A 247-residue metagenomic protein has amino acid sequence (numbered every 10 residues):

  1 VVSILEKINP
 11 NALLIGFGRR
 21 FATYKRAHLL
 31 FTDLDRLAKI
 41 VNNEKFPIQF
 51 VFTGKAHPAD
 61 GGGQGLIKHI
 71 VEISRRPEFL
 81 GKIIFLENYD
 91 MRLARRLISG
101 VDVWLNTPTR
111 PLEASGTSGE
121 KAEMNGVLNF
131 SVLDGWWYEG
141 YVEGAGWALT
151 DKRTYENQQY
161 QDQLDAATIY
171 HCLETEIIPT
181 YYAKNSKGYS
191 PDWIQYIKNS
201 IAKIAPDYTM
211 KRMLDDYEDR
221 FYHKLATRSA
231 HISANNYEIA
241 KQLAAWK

Functional and structural regions predicted by a protein language model:
V1-K25, E176, T180, P191-N199 (+1 more regions): Alpha/beta-hydrolase fold catalytic core
V1-Y89: Conserved catalytic-core segment of nucleotide-activated headgroup transferases in glycan assembly
I15, R26, L30, I70 (+4 more regions): Hydrophobic, well-ordered secondary-structure elements that form the walls of internal hydrophobic environments
F17, F21-N42, F46, M210-L214 (+2 more regions): Segments forming glycine/polar-rich beta-alpha architectures that bind adenosine-containing cofactors
F17-T23, T53-K55, S74-R75, S99 (+3 more regions): A generic short-segment signal for beta-strand/edge and adjacent turn/coil regions
A38-V51, I98-L225, I232: Catalytic binding pocket for nucleotide-activated donors in carbohydrate/polymer assembly enzymes
A59-I67, S74-P77, D134, Q161-Q163 (+3 more regions): Short, structured coil/loop segments at alpha-helix boundaries
R92-L93: Short acidic active-site motifs
